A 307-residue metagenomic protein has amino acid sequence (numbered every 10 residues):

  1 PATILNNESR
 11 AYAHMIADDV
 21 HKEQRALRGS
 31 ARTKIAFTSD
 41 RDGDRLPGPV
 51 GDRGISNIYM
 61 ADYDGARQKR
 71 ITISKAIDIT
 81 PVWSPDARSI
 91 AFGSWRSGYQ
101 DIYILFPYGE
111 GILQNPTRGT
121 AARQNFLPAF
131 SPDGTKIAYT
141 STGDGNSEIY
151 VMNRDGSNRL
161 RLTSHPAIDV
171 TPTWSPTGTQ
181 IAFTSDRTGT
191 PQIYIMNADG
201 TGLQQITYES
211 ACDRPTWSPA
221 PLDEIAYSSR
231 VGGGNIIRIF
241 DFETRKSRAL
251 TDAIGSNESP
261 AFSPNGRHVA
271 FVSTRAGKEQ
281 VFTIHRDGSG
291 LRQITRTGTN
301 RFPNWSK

Functional and structural regions predicted by a protein language model:
P1-K307: Sequence signature of WD/YWTD-type beta-propeller architectures
